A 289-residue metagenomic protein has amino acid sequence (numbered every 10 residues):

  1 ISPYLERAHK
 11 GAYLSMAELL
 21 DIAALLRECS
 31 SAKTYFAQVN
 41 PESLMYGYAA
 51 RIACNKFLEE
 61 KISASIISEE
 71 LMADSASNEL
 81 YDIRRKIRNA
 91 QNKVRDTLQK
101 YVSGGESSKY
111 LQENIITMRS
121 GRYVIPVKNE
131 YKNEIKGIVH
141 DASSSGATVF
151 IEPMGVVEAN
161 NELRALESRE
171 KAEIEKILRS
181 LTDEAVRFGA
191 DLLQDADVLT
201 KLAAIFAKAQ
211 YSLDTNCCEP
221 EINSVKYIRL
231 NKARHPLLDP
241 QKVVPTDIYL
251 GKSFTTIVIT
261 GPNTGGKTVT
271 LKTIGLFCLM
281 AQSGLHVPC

Functional and structural regions predicted by a protein language model:
S2-E79, I83, F188-D191, D195-A209: Conserved amphipathic alpha-helical "coupling/scaffold" segments that transmit conformational changes between domains
C54-L71, E158-R179: Extended, charged coiled-coil "arm/hinge" scaffolds of SMC/Rad50-like chromosome-maintenance ATPases and other large
E69-I83, A142-T148, L178-F188, T260-G261: Short hinge/gating elements
Y81-K132: Extended, Lys/Arg-enriched charged tracts that mediate electrostatic binding to polyanionic substrates
V102-R119, A209-K232: Long, charged, glycine-rich C-terminal linkers/tails
R119-F150, N160, I222-P245: SMC-family hinge/dimerization module
E167-K201: Non-transmembrane, heptad-repeat alpha-helical coiled-coil rod segments that act as dimerization/spacing scaffolds
T215-C218, N223-C289: ATPase nucleotide-binding head domains, primarily ABC-like/P-loop NTPase cores
